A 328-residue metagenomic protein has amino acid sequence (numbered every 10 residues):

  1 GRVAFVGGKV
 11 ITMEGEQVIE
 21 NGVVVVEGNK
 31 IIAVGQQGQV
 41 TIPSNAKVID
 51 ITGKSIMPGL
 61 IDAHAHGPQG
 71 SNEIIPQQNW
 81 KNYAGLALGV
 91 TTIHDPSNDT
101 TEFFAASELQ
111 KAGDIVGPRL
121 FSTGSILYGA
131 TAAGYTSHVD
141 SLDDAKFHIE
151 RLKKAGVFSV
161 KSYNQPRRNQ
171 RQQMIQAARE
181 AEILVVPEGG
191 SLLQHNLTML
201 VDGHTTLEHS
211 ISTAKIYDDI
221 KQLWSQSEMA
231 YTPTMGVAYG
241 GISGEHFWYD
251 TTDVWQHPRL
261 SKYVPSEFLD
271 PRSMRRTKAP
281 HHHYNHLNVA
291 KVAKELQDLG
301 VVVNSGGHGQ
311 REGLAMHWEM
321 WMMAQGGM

Functional and structural regions predicted by a protein language model:
G7, K54, I61-P68, V186-E188 (+2 more regions): Histidine-centered divalent metal-coordination motifs
V10, E16-M57: Histidine-rich, glycine-flanked metal-binding segment
K54-A112, A130-A133, S137-D143, N169 (+1 more regions): Metal-associated gating/positioning segment near the N- to mid-region
P68-G70, D99-F104, Y128-G129, Q165-Q170 (+4 more regions): Active-site environment of divalent metal-dependent phosphoester hydrolases
K81-T101, P118-I126, K153-Q165, L184 (+3 more regions): Divalent metal-dependent hydrolysis catalytic cores, especially in the metallo-beta-lactamase
S125, G129-Q176, T198-V201, T205-T206 (+2 more regions): Active-site gating/metal-coordination segments in enzymes
A130, Q176-P187: Short beta-strand/loop segments at the ligand-binding rim of alpha/beta enzyme cores
H148-P166, S212-G326: Active-site neighborhoods of metal-dependent hydrolases
